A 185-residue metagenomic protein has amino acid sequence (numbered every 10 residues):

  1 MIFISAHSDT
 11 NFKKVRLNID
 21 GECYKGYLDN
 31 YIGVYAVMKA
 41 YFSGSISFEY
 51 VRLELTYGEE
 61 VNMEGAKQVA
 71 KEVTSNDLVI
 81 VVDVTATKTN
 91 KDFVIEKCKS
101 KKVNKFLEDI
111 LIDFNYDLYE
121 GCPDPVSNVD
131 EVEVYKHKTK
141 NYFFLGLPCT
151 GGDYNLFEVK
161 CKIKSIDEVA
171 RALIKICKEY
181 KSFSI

Functional and structural regions predicted by a protein language model:
M1, D77, K140-Y142: Structural motif
F3, D9-V15, D20-K101, L118-E133 (+1 more regions): Acidic/histidine-rich catalytic neighborhood of metal-dependent amide-processing enzymes
I4-S5, L145: Active-site-proximal beta-strand elements of phosphoester/diester hydrolases
N90-I185: Active-site-adjacent substrate-binding region of metalloamidase/peptidase-like peptide-processing proteins
